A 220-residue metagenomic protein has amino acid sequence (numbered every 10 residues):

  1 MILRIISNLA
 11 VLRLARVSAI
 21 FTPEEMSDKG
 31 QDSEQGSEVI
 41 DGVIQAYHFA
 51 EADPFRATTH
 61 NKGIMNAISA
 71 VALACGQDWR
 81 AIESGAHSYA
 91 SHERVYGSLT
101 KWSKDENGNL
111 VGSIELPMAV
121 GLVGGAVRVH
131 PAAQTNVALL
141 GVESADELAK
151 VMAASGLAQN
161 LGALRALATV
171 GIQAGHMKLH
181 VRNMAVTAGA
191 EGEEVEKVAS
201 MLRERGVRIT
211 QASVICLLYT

Functional and structural regions predicted by a protein language model:
M1-V129: Glycine-rich anion/phosphate-binding loop at the beta-strand->alpha-helix junction
A50, Y89, G171, L202-R205: Alpha-helix boundary/capping residues
A67, H180, K197: Short Gly/charged-rich anion-binding patches and loops
C75-V186, A190: C-terminal catalytic subdomain
A190, E194-I215: NTP-binding/hydrolysis catalytic cores, primarily Walker-type P-loop NTPases
Y219-T220: Conserved small/polar residues in nucleotide/adenosyl-binding loops
